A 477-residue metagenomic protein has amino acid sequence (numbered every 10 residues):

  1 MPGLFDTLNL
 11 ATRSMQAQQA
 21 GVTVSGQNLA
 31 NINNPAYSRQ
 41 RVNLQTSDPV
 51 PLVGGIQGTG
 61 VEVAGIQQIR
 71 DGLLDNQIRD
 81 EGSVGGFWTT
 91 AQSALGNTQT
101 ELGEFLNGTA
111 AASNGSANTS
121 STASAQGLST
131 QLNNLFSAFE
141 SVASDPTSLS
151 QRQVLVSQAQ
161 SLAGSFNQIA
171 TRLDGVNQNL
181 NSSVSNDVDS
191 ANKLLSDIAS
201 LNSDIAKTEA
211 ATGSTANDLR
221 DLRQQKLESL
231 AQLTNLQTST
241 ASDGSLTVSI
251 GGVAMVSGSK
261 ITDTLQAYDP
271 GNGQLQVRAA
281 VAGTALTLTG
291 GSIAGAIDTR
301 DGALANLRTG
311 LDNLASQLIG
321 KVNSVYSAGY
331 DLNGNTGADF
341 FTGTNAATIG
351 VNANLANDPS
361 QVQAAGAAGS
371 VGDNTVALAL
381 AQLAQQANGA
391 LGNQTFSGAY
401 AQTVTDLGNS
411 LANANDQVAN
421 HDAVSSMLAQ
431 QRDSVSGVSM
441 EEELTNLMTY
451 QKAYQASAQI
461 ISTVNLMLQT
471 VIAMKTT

Functional and structural regions predicted by a protein language model:
M1-T477: Structural signature of extracellular appendage/secretion-system components
